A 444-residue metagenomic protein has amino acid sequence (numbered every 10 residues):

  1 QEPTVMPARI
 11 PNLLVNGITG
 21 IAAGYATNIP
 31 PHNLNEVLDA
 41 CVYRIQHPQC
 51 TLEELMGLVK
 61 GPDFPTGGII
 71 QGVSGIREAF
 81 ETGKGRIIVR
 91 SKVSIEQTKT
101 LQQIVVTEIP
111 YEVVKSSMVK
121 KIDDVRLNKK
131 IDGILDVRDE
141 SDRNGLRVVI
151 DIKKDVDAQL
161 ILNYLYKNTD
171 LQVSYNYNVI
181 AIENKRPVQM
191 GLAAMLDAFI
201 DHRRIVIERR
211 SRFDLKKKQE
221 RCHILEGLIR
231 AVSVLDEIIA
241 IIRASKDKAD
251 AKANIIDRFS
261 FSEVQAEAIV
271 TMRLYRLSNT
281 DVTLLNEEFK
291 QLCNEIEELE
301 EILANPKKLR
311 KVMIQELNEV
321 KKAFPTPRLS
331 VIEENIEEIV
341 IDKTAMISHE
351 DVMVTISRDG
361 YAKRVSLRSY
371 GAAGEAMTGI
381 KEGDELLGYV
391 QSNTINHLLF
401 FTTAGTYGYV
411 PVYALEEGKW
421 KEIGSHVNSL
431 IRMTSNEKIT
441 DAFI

Functional and structural regions predicted by a protein language model:
Q1-R9: P-loop NTPase nucleotide-binding/switch module
L13: Flexible glycine/proline-rich, aromatic-decorated loop/lid segments
I18-T19, Y25-I444: C-terminal interaction appendages of subunits in large macromolecular complexes
